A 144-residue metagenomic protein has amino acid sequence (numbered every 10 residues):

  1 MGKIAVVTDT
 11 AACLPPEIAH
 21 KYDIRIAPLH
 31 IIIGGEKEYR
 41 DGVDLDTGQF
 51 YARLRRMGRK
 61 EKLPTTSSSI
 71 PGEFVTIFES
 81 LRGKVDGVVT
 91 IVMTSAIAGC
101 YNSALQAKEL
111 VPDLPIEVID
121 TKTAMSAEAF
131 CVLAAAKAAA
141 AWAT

Functional and structural regions predicted by a protein language model:
M1-K3, Y22, G83-V88, P112-P115: Short coil/turn connectors at secondary-structure junctions
G2, L45, Q49, S69-T76 (+3 more regions): Conserved active-site and cofactor/substrate-binding residues in soluble primary-metabolism enzymes
A5-S68: N-terminal glycine-rich anion-binding loop in soluble enzyme alpha/beta folds
T8, T90-T94, D120: Short beta-strand segments
G42, K62, T66-I70, V92 (+3 more regions): Catalytic cores of large soluble enzymes that bind and process phosphate-bearing ligands
P71-A104: N-terminal glycine-rich phosphate/adenylate-binding segment common to multiple enzyme folds
K84, I97-T144: Active-site histidine-anchored catalytic micro-motif
